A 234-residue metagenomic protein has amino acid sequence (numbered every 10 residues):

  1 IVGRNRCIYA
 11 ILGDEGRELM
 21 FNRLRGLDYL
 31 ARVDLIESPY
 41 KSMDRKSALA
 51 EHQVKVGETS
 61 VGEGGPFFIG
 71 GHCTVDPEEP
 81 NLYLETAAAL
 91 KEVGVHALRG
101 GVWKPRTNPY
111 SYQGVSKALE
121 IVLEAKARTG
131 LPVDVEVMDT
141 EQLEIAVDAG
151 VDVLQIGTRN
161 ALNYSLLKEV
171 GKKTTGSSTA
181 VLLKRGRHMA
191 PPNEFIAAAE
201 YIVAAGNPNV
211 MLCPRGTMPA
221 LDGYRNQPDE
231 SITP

Functional and structural regions predicted by a protein language model:
I1-F68, H96: Non-catalytic terminal accessory/regulatory regions of metabolic enzymes
R4-R6, V61-F68, A125-V135, S177-L183 (+1 more regions): Short beta-strand/loop segments at the ligand-binding rim of alpha/beta enzyme cores
I11-E15, G64-E85, N108-Q113, P132-V137 (+3 more regions): Active-site mouth loops of central-metabolism enzymes
L19-N22, E78-A89, V137-I145: Short, acidic/polar
V56, V170-P234: Catalytic alpha/beta core domains of metabolic enzymes, predominantly
R99, S111, G130-L143, D152-L167 (+2 more regions): Catalytic beta/alpha-barrel core
R99-K117: Glycine-rich, proline-tolerant flexible connector loops at the mouths of alpha/beta enzymes
Y112-V135, E169-A180, S231-P234: Alpha-helix-loop-beta-strand connector modules within alpha/beta enzyme cores
